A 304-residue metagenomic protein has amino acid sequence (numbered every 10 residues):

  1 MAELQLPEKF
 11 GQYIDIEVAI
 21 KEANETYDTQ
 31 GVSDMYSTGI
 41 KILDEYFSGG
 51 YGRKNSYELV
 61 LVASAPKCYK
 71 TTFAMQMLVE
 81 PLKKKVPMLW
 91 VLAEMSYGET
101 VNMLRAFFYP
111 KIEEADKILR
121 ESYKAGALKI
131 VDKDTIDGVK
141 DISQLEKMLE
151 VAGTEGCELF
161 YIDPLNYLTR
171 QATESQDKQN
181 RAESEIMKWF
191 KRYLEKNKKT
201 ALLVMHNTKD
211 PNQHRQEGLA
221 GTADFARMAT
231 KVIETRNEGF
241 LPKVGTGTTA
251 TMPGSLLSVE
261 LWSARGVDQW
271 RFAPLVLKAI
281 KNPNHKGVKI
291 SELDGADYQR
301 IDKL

Functional and structural regions predicted by a protein language model:
M1-A23, D116-S122, I142-C157, R192-N197 (+2 more regions): C-terminal regions of RecA-like/P-loop NTPase motor modules
A2-K111, L304: The Walker A/P-loop phosphate-binding site
A2-Q5, S64, K85-Q176, E185 (+2 more regions): Conserved inter-motif catalytic segment of the P-loop NTP-binding fold
C68-K70, P81, S96-T100, Y167-Q171 (+2 more regions): Flexible loop/turn segments at secondary-structure boundaries
M77, E99-L104, K147-M148, W189 (+2 more regions): Alpha-helical scaffold elements adjacent to nucleotide-binding pockets in ATP/GTP-utilizing enzyme cores
W90, Y161-I162, K199-H206: Structural recognition of the conserved hydrophobic beta-strand(s) that form the central parallel beta-sheet of P-loop
A93, H206, N237: Cofactor-binding loop segments of dinucleotide-utilizing enzymes, especially the Rossmann-like FAD- and NAD(P)+-binding
E174-F190, T200: A short alpha/beta connector and helix-capping loop motif
